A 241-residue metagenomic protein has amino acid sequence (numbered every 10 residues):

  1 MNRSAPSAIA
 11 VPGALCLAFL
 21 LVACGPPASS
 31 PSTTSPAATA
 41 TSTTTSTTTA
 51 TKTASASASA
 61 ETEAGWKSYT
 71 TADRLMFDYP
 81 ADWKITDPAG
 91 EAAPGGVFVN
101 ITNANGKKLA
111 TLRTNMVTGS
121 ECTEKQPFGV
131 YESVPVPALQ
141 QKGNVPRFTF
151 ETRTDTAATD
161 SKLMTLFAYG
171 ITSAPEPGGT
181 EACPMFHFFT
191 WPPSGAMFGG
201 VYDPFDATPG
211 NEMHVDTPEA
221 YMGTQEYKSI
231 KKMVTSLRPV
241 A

Functional and structural regions predicted by a protein language model:
N2-G13: Bacterial N-terminal signal peptides that target proteins for export
P6-S7, L20-A54: Bacterial lipoprotein signal-peptidase II cleavage site
P12-L21: Bacterial N-terminal signal peptides
S32-T33, G129-V134, T190-S194: Extracellular/mature segments of secreted proteins
S42-L75: N-terminal low-complexity, Pro/Thr/Ser-rich intrinsically disordered segments that act as propeptides or flexible
A72-K162, F167-Y169: Secretory pathway targeting signatures of secreted, lumenal, and periplasmic proteins
R153-A241: Short, well-structured beta-strand
